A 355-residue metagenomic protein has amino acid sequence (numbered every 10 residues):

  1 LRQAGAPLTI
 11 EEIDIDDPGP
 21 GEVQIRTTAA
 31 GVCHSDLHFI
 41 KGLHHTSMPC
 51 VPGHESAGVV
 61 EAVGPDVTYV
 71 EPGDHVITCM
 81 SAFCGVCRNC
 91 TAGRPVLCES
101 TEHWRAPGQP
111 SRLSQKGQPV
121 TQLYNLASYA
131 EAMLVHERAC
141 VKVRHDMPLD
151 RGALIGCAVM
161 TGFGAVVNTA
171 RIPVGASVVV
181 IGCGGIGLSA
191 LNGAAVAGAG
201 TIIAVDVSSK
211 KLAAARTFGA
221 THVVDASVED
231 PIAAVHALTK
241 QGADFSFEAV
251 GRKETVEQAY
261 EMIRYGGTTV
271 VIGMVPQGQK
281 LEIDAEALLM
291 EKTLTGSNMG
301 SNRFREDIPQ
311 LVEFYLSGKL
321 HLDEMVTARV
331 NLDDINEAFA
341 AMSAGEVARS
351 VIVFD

Functional and structural regions predicted by a protein language model:
Q3, D14-I15, S47-G53, T121-N125 (+2 more regions): Short Gly/Pro-enriched turn/cap motifs at secondary-structure boundaries
D16-A30, L43-T91, V96, K142-D146: Glycine-rich beta-strand-centered segment in the early N-terminal region that forms part of a ligand/cofactor-binding
P72, E131, R138-C140, R144-E229 (+1 more regions): Mid-domain Rossmann-like dinucleotide-binding core that forms the NAD(H)/NADP(H) cofactor-binding site
G73, G175, A220, G242-A243 (+2 more regions): Local beta-strand N-terminus motif with an aromatic residue
C79-R138: Cysteine-cluster motifs in flexible loop/terminal segments that predominantly coordinate metals
A170-V174, I186, V196-A197, V207-S209 (+1 more regions): Glycine-rich cofactor phosphate-binding loops and adjacent beta1-alpha1 units of small-molecule cofactor enzyme domains
E257-E261, Y265, A287, R305-D355: C-terminal hydrophobic helical "lid"/dimerization subdomain of Rossmann-like NAD(P)H-dependent oxidoreductases
